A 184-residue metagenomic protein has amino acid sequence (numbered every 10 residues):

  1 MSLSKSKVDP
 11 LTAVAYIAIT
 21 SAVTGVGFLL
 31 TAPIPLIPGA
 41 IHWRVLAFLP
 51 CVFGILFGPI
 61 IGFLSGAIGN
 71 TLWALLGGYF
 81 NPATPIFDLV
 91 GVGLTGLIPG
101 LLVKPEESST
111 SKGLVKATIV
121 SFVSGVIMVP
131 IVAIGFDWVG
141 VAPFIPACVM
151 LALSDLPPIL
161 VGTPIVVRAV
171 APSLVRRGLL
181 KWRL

Functional and structural regions predicted by a protein language model:
M1-L184: Loop-helix junctions at membrane interfaces
